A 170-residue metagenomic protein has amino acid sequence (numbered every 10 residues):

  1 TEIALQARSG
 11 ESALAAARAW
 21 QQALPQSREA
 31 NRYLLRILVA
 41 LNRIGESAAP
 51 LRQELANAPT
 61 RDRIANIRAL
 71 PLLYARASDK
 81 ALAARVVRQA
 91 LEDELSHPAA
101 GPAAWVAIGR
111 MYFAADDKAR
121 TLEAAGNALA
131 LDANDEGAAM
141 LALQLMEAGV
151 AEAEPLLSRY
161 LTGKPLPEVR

Functional and structural regions predicted by a protein language model:
T1-R170: Alpha-solenoid helical repeat scaffolds
